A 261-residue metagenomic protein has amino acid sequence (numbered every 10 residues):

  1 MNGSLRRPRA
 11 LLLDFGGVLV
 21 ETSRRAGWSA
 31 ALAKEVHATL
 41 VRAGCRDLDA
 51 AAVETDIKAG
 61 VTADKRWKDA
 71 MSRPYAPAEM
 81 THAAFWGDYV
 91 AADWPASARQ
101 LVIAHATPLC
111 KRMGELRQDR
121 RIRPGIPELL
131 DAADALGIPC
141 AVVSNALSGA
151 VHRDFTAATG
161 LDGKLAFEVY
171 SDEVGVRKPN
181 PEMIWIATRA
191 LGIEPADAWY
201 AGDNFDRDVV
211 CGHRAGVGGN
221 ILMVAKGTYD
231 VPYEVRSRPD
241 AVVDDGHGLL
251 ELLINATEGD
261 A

Functional and structural regions predicted by a protein language model:
M1-L11, E21, G44-A51, R121-R123 (+3 more regions): Asp-based, Mg2+/Mn2+-dependent phosphohydrolase catalytic module
F15-G16, A26-S72: Conserved phosphoryl-transfer catalytic core
V20-S23, R117: A generic structural signal for short coil/turn motifs at secondary-structure boundaries
G27-V36, A78-Y89, A146: Short acidic alpha-helix initiation/capping motifs at coil-to-helix transition points, especially at protein N-termini
H37, V41, V90-W94, T188: Residue-level preference for well-ordered alpha-helical positions
A51-C110: A metal-dependent, Asp-based hydrolase signature
T62-A76, M113-R121, R177-M183, G218: Short amphipathic alpha-helical segments at helix boundaries and their inter-helical linkers
A76-A84, L101-I103, K111-C140: Short, acidic loop-to-helix structural element flanking the phosphoryl-transfer center in phosphate-processing enzymes
